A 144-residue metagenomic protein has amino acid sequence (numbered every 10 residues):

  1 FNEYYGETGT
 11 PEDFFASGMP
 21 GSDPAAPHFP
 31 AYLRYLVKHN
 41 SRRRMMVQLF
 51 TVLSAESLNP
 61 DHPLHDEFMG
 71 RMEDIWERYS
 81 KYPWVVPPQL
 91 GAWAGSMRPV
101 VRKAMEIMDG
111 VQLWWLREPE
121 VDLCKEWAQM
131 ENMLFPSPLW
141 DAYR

Functional and structural regions predicted by a protein language model:
N2, K38-S41, S54-A55, S80 (+1 more regions): Alpha-helical repeat scaffolds in large eukaryotic proteins
N2-V47, V100-A104: Hydrophobic alpha-helical connector segments
Y5, D61, Q112-W115, P119: Helix-turn/linker elements and helix-coil junctions of extended alpha-helical scaffolds
G18-A31, S41-M46, H62-P87: Amphipathic alpha-helical packing segments from all-alpha helical-bundle domains
M46-A55, W93-W114, E126-F135: Hydrophobic alpha-helical segments that form the core of small-molecule binding pockets and/or dimer interfaces
H62-D66, A94, P119-C124: Structural helix-adjacent loops and short alpha-helical linkers that scaffold large soluble proteins
E73-P88, W114-R144: C-terminal peripheral helix-coil segments that are non-catalytic and often amphipathic
